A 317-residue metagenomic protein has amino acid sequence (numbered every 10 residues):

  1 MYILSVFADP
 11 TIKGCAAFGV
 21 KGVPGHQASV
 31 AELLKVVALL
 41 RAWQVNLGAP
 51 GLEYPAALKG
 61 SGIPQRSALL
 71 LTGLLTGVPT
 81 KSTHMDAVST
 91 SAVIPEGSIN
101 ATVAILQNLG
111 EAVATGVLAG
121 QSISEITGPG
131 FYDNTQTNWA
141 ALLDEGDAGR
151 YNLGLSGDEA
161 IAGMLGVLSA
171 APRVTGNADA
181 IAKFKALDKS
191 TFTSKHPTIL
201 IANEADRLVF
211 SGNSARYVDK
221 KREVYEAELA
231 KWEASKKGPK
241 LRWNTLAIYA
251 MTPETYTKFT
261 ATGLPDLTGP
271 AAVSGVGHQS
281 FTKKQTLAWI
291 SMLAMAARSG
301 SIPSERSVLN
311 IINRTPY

Functional and structural regions predicted by a protein language model:
Y2-K189: Accessory cap/linker subdomain of secreted extracellular hydrolases
E111-R314: C-terminal subdomain of alpha/beta-hydrolase-fold enzymes, centered on the catalytic histidine and its supporting
Y317: Short, cationic low-complexity segments
